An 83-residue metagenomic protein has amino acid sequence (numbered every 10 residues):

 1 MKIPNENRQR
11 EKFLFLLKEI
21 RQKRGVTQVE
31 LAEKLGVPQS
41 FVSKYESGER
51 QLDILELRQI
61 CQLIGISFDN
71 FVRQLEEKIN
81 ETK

Functional and structural regions predicted by a protein language model:
M1-K23: A short, Lys/Arg-rich alpha-helix, primarily the initiator
M1-N7, N70-K83: Short, charged recognition helix plus adjacent turn of helix-turn-helix-like nucleic-acid-binding domains
E11-F13, I54-L57: Short alpha-helical elements of helix-turn-helix
F15-E30, K34, Q59: Short basic helix-loop element that most often maps to the first helix and adjoining turn of HTH DNA-binding modules
T27, P38-F41, D53, S67: Short coil turns linking two alpha-helices in DNA-binding domains
L55-N70: DNA major-groove recognition helix of helix-turn-helix/homeodomain DNA-binding modules
